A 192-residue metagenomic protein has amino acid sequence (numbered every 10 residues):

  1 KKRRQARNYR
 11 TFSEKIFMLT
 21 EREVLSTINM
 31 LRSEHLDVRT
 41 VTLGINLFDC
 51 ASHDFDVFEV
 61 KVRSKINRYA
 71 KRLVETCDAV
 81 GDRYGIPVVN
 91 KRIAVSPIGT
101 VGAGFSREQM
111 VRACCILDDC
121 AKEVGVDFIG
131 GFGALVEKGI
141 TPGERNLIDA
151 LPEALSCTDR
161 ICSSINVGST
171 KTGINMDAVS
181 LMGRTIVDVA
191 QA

Functional and structural regions predicted by a protein language model:
Y9-F12, F17: Aromatic (phenylalanine/tyrosine) cluster motif
L19-D149, S169-R184: Metallocofactor- and cofactor-centric catalytic cores in central/energy metabolism, strongly enriched
R160-I165: Conserved anion/nucleotide-ligand pocket segment
V187-A192: Conserved ATP-binding module of the ATP-grasp superfamily
